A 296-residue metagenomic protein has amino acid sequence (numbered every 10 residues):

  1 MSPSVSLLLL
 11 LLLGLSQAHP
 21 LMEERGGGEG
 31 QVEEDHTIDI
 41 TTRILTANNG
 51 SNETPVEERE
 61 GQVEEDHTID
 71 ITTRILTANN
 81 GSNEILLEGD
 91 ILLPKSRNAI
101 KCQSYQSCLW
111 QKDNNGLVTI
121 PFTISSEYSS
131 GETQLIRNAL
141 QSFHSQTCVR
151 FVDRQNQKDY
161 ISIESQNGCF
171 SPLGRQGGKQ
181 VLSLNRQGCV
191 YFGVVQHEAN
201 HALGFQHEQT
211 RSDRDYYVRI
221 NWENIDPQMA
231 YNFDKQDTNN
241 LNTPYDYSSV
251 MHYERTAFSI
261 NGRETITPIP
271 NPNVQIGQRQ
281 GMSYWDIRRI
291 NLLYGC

Functional and structural regions predicted by a protein language model:
S2-C296: Zinc-dependent metalloendopeptidases
